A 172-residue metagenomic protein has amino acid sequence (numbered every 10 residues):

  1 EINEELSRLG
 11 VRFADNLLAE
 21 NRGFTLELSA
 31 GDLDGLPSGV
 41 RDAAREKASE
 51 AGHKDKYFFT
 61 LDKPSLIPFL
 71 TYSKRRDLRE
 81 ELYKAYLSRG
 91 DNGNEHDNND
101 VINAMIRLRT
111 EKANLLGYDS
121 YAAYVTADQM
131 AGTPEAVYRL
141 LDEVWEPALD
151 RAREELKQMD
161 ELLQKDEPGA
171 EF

Functional and structural regions predicted by a protein language model:
E1, K165-F172: Short, intrinsically disordered, charge-balanced linker/junction segments flanking boundaries in proteins
E1-G132, E143, P147-E155, M159: His/Asp/Glu-rich acidic catalytic environments and adjacent acidic regulatory segments
L162: Acidic/histidine-enriched alpha-helical segments
